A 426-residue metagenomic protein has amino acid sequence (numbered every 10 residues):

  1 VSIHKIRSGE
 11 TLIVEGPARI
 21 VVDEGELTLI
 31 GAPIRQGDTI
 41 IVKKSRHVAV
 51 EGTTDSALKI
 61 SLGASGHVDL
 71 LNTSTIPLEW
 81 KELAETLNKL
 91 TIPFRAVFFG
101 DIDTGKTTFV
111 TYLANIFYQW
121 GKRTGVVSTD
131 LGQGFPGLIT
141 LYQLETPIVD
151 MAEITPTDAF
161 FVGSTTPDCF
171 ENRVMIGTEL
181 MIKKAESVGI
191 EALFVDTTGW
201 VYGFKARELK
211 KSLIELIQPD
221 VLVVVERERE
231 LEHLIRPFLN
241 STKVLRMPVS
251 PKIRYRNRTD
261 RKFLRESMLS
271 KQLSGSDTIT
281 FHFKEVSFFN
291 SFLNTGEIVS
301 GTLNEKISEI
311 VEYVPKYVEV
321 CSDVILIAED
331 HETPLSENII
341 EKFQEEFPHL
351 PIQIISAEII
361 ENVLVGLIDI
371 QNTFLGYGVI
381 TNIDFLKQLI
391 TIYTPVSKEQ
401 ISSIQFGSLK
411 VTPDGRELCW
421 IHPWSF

Functional and structural regions predicted by a protein language model:
V1-F94, F98, Y112, T165 (+1 more regions): Preference for solvent-exposed, low-hydrophobicity sequence contexts
T75-P93, V97-F99, G121-V195, W200-V201: Nucleotide-state-sensitive switch-loop elements of NTP-binding domains
I102: The conserved Walker
K106: Conserved lysine of the Walker
L113-Q119: Walker A/P-loop NTP-binding motif
L138-Y142, G199, K210, E341 (+2 more regions): Conserved mixed alpha/beta catalytic, RNA-binding, or beta-rich assembly cores of soluble enzyme, regulatory
K184, V188-L245: Phosphate/Mg2+-binding loops and adjacent switch elements in nucleotide/diphosphate-handling enzyme cores
